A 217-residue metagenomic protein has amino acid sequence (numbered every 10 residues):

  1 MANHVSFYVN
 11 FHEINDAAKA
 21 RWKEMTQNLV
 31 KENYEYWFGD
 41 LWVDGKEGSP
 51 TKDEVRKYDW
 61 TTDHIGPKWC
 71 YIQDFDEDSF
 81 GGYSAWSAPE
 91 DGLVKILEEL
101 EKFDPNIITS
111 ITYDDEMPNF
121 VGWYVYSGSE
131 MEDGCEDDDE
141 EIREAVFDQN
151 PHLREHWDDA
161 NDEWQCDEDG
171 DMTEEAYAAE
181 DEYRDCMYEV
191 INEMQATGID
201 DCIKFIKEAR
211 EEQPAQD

Functional and structural regions predicted by a protein language model:
M1-E35, E211-D217: Short, extreme N-terminal segment that most often corresponds to the first beta-strand
K23-D59: Surface-exposed, low-hydrophobicity interaction/linker segments
E47-D217: Charged interaction segments
